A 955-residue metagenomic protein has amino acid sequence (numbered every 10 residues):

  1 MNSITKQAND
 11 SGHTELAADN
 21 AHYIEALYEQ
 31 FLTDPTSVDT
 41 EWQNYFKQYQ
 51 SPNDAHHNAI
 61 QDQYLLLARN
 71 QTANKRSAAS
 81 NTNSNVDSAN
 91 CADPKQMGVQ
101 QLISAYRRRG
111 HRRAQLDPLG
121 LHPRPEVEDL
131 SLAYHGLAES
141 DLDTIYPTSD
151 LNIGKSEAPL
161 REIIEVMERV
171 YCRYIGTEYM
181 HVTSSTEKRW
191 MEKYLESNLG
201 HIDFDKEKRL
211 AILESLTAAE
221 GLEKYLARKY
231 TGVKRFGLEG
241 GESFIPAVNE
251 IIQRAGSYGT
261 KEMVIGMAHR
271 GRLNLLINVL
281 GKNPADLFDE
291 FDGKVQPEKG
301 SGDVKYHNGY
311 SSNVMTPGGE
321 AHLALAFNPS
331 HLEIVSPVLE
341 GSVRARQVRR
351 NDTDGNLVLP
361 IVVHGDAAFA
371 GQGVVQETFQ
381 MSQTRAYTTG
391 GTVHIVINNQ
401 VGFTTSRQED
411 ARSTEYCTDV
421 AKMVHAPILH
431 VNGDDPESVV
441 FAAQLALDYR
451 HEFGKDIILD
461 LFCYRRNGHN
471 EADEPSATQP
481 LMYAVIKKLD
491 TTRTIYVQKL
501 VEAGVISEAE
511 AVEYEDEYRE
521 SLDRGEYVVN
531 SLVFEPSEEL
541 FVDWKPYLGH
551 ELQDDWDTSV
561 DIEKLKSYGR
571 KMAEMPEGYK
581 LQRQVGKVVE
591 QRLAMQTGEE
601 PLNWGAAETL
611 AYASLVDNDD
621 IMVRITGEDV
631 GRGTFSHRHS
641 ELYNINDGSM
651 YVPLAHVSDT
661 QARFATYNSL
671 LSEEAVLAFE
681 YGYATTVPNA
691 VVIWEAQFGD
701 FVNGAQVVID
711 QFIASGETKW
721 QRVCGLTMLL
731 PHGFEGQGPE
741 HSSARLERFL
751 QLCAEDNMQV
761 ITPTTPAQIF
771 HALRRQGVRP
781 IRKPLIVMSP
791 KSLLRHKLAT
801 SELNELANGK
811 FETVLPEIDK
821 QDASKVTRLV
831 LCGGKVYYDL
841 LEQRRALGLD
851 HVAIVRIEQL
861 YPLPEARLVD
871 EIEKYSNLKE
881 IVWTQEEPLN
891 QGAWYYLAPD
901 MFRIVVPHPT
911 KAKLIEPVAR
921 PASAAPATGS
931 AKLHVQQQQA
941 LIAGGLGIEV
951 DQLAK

Functional and structural regions predicted by a protein language model:
N2-Q7, L16-A17, S51, T389-I506 (+4 more regions): Thiamine diphosphate
S3-P52, H56: Subset of Sec-pathway N-terminal targeting signals
I4, G12, Y49-F244, T260: Extended, charge-enriched "interface" segments that sit outside catalytic cores
Q101-P118, P246, E250-V279, H364-F379 (+6 more regions): Conserved phosphate/anionic-ligand binding catalytic regions in large, soluble enzymes, centered on
S104-R109, R113-Y146, L151-V166, N283 (+5 more regions): Glycine/aspartate-rich loop-and-adjacent alpha/beta segment that forms the canonical ThDP
G200-L222, F288-E340, R344-N351, P653 (+2 more regions): Active-site cores of enzymes that catalyze phosphoryl transfer or operate on phosphate-rich substrates
K261-H425, L429, G433, F635-V687: Cofactor-binding active-site loop characterized by glycine-rich and histidine/acidic residues
T492-R493, A503, S507-V623: Hard-cation-handling environments
